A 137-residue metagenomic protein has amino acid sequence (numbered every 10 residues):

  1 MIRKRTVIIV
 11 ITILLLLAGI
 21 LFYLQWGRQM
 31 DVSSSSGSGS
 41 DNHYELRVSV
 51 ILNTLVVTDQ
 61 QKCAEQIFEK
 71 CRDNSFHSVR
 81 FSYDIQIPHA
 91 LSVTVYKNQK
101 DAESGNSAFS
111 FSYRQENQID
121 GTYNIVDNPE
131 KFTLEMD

Functional and structural regions predicted by a protein language model:
M1-R5: Positively charged n-region of N-terminal signal peptides that target proteins for export
V7-Q25: Hydrophobic membrane-insertion alpha-helices, especially the h-region of bacterial N-terminal signal peptides
I13-L15, G27-S33, R72-S78: Short amphipathic alpha-helical surface micro-motifs
W26-L52: Short edge beta-strands and adjacent turn/loop segments
D31-S33, S92-T94, T133: Ser/Thr- (and often Asn-) enriched beta-sheet segments in non-cytosolic proteins
S49-F109: Mature extracytoplasmic domains of secretory-pathway proteins
Y113-D137: C-terminal partner/receptor-binding element of secreted or periplasmic proteins
